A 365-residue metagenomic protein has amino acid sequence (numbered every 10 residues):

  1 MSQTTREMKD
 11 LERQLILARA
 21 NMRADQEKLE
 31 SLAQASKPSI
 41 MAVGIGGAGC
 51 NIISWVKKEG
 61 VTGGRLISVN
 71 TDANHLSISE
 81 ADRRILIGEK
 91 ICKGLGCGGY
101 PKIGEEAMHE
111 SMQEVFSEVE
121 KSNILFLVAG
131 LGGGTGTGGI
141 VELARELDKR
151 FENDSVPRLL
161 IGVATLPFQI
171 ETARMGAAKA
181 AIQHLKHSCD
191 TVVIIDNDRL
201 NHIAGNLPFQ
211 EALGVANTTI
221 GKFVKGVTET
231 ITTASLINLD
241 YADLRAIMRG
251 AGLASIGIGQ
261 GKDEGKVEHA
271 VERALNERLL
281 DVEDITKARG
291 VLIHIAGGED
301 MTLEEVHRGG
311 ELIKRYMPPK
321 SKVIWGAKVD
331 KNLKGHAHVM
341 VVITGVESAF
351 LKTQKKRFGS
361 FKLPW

Functional and structural regions predicted by a protein language model:
S2-W365: Tubulin/FtsZ superfamily GTPase core signature
